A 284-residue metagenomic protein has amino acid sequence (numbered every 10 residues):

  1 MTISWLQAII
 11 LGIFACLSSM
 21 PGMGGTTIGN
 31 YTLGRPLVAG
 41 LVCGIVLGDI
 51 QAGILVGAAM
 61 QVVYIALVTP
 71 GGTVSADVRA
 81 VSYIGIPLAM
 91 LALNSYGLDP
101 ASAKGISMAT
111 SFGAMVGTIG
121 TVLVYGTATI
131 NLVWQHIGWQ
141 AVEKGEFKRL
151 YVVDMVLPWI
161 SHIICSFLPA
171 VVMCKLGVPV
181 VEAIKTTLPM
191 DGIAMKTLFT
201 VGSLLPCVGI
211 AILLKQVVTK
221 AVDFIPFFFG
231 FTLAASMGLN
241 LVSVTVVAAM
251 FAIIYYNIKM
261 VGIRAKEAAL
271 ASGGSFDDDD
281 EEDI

Functional and structural regions predicted by a protein language model:
M1, W134-R149, K259-I284: Intrinsically disordered, low-complexity non-transmembrane regions of multi-pass membrane transporters
M1-A80: Hydrophobic transmembrane alpha-helices
G40, M60-T69, I119-T121, L233-S236 (+1 more regions): Alpha-helical transmembrane segments and their membrane-interface exit regions
V56-M60, S82, D223-A234, A248-A249: Central hydrophobic cores of alpha-helical transmembrane segments in multi-pass integral membrane proteins
A58-I137: Hydrophobic, small-residue-rich transmembrane alpha-helices and their short perimembrane loops in multi-pass membrane
G105, A109, M237-F251: Loop-to-transmembrane alpha-helix initiation sites
S107-P206: Helix-loop-helix junctions within the multi-pass membrane cores of secondary transporters/permeases
L188-A234: Glycine/small-residue-rich hydrophobic helix-like segments
